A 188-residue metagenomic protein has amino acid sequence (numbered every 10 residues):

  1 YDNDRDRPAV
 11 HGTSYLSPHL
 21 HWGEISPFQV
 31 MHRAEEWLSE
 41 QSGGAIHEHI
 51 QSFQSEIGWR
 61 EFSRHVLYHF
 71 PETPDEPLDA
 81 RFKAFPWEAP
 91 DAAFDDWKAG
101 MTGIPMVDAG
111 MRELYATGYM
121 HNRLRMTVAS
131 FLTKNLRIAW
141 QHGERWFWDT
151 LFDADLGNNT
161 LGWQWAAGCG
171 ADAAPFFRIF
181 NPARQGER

Functional and structural regions predicted by a protein language model:
Y1-M126, G168-A171, Q185-E187: Gly/Thr-rich phosphate-binding loop signature of adenosyl cofactor/nucleotide-binding cores
A34-E35, Y68-E72, R81, Q141 (+2 more regions): Surface-exposed beta-strand edges and their flanking turn/coil or helix-capping segments
Q41, P74, L78-D79, L136 (+3 more regions): A generic membrane alpha-helix/interface feature
F82, P86-E88, W146-R188: C-terminal, helix-dominated tail/subdomain
M120-R123, R137-R145, D155-T160: Extended hydrophobic-aromatic, low-complexity segments
